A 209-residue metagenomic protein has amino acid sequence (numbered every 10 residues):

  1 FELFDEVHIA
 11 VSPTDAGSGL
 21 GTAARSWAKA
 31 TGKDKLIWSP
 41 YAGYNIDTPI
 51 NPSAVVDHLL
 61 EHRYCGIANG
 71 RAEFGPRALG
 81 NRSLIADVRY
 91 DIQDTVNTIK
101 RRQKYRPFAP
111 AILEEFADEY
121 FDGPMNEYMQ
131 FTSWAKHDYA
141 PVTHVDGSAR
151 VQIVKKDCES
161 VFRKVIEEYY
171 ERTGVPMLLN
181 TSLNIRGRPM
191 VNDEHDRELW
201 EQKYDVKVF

Functional and structural regions predicted by a protein language model:
F1-F209: Flexible beta->alpha loop and helix N-cap segments adjacent to enzyme active/binding sites
